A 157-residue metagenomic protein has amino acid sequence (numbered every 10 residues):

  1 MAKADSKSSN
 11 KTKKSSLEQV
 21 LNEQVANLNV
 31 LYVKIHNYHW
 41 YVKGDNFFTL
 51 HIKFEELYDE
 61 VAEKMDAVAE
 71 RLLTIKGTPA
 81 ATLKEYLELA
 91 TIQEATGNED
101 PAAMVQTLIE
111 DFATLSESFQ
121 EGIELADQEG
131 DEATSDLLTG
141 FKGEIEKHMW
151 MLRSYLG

Functional and structural regions predicted by a protein language model:
K3-Q24, P101, V105: Disorder-to-helix initiation segments
S9-S16, L31-L57, S118, G122-A133: Helix-loop segments that flank and shape redox-cofactor active sites
Q19-N22, A26, I52-E55, D59 (+3 more regions): A generic "alpha-helical surface" signal
V25, Y32, H39, Y58 (+6 more regions): A structural signal for well-ordered alpha-helices, especially hydrophobic packing surfaces of coiled-coils
H36, K84-E88: Mobile beta-alpha loop/short-helix "lid" or hinge segments that flank ligand
N46-E85: Conserved alpha-helical segments that form or flank metal/cofactor-binding pockets of metalloenzymes
D66, E70, L87-G140: Acidic/histidine-rich alpha-helical segments that form the ligand environment of transition-metal centers
